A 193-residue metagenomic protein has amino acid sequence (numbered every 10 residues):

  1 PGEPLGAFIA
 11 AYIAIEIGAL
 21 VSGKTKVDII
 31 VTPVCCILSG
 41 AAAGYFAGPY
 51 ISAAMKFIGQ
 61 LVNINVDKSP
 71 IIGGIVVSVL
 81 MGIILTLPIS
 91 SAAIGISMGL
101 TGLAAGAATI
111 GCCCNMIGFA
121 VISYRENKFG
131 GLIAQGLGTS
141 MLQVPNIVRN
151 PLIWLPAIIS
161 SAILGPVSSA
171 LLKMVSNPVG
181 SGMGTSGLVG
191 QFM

Functional and structural regions predicted by a protein language model:
P1-M193: Pore-lining transmembrane helices
